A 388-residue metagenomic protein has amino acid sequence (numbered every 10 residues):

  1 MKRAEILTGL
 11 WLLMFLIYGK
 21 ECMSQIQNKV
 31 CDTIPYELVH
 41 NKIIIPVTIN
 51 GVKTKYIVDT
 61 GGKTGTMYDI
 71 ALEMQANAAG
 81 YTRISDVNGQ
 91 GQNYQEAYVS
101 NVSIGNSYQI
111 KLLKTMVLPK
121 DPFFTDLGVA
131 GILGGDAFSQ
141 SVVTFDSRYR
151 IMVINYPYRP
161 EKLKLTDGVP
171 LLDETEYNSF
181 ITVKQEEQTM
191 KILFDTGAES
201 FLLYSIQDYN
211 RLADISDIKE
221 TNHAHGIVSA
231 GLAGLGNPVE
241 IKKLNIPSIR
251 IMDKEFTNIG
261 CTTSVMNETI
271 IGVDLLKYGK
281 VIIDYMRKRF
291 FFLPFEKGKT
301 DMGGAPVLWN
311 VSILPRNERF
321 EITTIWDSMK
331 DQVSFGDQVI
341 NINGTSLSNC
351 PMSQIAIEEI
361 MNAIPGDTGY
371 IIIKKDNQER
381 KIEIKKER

Functional and structural regions predicted by a protein language model:
M1-N28: Bacterial Sec-dependent N-terminal signal peptides
C22-R388: Pepsin/retropepsin-fold aspartyl endopeptidases
